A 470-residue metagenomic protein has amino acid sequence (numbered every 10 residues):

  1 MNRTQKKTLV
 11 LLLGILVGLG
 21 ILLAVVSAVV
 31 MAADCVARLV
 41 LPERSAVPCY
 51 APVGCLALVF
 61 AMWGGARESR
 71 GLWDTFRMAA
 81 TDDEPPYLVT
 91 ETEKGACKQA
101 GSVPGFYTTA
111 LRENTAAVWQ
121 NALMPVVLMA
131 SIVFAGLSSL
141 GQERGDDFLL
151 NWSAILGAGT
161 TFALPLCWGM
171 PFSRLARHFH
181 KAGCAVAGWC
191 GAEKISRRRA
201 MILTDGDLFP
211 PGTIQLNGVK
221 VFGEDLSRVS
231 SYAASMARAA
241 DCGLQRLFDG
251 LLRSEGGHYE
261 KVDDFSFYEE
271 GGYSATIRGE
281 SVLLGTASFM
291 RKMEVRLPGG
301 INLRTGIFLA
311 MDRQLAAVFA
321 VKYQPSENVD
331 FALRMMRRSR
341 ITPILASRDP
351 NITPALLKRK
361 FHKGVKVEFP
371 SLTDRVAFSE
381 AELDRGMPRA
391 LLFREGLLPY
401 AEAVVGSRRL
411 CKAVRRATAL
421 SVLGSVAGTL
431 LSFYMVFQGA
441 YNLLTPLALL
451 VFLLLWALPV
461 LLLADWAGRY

Functional and structural regions predicted by a protein language model:
K6-A200, R348, L391-Y470: Hydrophobic alpha-helical transmembrane segments
T8-G14, R253-A355: Signature of the cytosolic headpiece of P-type E1-E2 ATPases
E93, I277-G279, M311-P446: Conserved ATP-binding TGD loop and adjacent catalytic N/P-domain core of P-type ATPases
Q99-N121, K220-E270: ATP-binding catalytic core of ATPases
A154, T213-N217, V229-S235, Q314-A317 (+2 more regions): Bateman (tandem CBS) regulatory domains
S173-C190, D249-G256, E280-M290: Short, positively charged
E193-G218: Asp-based phosphoryl-transfer active-site loop
N217-V221, Y323-P325: A short acidic/small-residue loop/turn micro-motif
